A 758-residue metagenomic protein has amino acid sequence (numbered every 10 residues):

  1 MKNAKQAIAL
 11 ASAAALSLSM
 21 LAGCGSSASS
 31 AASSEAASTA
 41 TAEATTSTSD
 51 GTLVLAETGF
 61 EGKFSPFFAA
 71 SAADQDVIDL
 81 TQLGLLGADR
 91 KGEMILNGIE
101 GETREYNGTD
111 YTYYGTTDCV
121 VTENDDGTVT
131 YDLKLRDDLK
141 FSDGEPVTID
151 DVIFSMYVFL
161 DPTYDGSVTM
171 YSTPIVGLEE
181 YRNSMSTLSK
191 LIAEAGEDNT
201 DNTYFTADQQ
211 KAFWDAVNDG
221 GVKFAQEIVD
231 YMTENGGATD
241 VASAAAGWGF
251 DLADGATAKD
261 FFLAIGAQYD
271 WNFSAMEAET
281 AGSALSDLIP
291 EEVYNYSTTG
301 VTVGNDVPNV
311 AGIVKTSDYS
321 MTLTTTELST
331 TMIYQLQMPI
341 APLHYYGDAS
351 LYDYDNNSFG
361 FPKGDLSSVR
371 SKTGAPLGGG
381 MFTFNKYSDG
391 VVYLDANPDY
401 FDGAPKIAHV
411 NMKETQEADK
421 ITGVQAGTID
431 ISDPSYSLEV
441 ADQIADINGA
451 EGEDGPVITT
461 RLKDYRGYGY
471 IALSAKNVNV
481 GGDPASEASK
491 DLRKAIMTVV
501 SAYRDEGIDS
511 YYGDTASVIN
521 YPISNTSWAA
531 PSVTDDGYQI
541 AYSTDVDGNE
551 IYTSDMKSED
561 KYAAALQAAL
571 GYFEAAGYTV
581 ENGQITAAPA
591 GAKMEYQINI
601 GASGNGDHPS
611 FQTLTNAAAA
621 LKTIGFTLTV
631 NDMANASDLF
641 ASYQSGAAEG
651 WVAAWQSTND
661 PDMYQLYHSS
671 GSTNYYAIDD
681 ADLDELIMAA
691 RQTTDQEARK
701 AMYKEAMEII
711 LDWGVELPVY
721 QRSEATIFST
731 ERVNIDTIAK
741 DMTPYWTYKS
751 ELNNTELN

Functional and structural regions predicted by a protein language model:
L55, G144, V424, I429-P434 (+3 more regions): Periplasmic binding protein-like
A56-D126: N-terminal lobe/hinge region of extracytoplasmic solute-binding protein
V77, S329-T330, M497-A541, G548 (+2 more regions): Detector for C-terminal structural segments
R90-K91, D270-A311, S317-S320, T324-S329 (+5 more regions): Gly/Pro-rich hinge or "lid" segments in bacterial periplasmic/extracellular proteins
G115-A284, T322, G423, A485-A488 (+1 more regions): Aromatic- and charge-enriched surface segment that lines or borders ligand/interaction sites
R136, D395-Y400, K463-L492, V499 (+2 more regions): A bilobed periplasmic-binding-protein/Venus flytrap-type ligand-binding module shared by bacterial periplasmic
Y393-D395, E487-A619, E756-L757: Append "and occasionally in soluble cytosolic enzymes with long acidic Gly/Pro-rich linkers
P398-A445: Ligand-site clamp/hinge motif
